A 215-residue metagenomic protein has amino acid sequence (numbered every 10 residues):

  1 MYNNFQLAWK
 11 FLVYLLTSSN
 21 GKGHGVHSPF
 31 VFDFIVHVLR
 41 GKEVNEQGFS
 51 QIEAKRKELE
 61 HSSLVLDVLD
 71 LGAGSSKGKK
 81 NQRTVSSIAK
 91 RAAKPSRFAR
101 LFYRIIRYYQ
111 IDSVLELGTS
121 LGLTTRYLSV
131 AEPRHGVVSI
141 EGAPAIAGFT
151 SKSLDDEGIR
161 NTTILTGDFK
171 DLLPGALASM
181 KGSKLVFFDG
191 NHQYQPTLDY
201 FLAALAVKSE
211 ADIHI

Functional and structural regions predicted by a protein language model:
M1-L185, H192-S209: A short alpha-helical cap/connector motif
E210-I215: Conserved beta-strand signature within the Rossmann-like core of class I S-adenosyl-L-methionine
